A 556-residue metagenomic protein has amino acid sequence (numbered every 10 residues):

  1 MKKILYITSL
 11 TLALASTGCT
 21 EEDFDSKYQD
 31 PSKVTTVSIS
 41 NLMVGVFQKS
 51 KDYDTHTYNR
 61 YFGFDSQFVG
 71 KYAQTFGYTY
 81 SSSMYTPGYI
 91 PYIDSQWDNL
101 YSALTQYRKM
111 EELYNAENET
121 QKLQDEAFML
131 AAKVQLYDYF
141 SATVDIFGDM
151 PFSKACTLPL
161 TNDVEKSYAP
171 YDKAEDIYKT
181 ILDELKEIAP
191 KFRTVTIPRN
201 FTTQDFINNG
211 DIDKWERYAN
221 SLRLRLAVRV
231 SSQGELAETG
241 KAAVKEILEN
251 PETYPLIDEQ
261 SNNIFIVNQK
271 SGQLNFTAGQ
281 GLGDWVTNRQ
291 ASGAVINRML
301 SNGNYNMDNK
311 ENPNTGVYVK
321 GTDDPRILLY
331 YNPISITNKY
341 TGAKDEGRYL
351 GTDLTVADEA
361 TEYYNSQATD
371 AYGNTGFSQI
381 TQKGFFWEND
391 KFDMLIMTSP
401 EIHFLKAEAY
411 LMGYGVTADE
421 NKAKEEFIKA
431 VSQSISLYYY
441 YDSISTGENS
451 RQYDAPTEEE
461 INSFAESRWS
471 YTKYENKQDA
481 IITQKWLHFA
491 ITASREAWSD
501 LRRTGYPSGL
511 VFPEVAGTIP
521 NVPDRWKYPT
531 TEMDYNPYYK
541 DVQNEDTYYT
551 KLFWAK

Functional and structural regions predicted by a protein language model:
M1-Y28: Bacterial Sec-dependent N-terminal signal peptides
C19-G70, T105, K109, N115-E119 (+1 more regions): Membrane-proximal, proline-rich intrinsically disordered regions
T75-P151, P159-N200, N389-M394: Conserved, well-structured interaction surfaces
K179-V267: Internal, well-ordered domain-core segments that constitute the primary functional module of diverse proteins
G240-K406, L411-M412, E420-T472, N476-Q478 (+2 more regions): Hydrophobic-face positions in mid-chain alpha helices that act as interaction patches
V431-K556: C-terminal functional modules
